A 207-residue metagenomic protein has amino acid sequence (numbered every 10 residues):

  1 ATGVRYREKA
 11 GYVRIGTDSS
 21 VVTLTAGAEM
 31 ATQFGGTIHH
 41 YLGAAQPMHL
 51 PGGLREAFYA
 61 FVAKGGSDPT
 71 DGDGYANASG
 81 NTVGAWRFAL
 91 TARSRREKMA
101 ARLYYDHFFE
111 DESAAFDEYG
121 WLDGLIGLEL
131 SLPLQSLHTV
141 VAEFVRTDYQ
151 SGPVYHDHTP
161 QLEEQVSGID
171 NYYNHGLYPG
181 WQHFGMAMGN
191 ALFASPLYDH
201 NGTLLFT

Functional and structural regions predicted by a protein language model:
A1-A44: Internal, well-ordered domain-core segments that constitute the primary functional module of diverse proteins
T2-R7, T37-G80: Primarily recognizes Gram-negative and organellar outer-membrane beta-barrels
R7-K9, R14-V22, R55-G72, A89-R93 (+2 more regions): Elongated scaffolding segments in large macromolecular assemblies, built predominantly from amphipathic alpha-helices
P69-T207: Outer-membrane beta-barrel pore domains
